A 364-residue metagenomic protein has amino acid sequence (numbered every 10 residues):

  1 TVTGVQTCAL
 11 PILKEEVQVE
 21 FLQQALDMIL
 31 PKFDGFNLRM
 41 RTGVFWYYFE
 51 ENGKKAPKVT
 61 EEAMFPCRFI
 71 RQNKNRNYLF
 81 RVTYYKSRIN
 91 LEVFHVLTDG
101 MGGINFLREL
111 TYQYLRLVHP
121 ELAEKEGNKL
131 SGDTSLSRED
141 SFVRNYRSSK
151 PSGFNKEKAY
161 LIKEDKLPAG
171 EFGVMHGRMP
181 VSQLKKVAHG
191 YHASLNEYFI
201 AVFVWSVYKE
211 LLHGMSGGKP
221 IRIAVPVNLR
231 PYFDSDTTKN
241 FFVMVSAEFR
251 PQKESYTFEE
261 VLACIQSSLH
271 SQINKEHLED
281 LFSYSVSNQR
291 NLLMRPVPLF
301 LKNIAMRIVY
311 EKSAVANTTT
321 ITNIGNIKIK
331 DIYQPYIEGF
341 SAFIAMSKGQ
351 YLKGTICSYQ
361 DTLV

Functional and structural regions predicted by a protein language model:
T1-T3: Short, exposed "boundary/linker" segments that immediately precede the start of a downstream structural module
V5-Y47, K54-R81, N90, H176-M179 (+2 more regions): Acyl-thioester-dependent acyl-group transfer interface
Q6, Y85-R88, L97-N105, E109-K186: Non-catalytic, low-complexity flexible loops and terminal extensions
E16, V96-L97: Helix N-cap motif at beta-to-alpha junctions
L30, L107, T111-V118, V204-Y208 (+1 more regions): Short amphipathic alpha-helical signal-transduction/dimerization elements
H95, A188-N196: Alpha-helical hinge/cap motifs
L195-V204: Short amphipathic alpha-helical segments
